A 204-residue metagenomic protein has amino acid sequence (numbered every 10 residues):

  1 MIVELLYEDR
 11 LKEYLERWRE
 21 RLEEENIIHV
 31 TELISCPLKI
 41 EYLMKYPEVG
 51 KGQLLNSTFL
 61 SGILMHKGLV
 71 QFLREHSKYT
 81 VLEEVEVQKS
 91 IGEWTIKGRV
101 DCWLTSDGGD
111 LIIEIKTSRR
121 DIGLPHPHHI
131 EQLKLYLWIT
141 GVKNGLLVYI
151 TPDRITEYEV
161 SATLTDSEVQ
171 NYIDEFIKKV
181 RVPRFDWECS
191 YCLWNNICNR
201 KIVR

Functional and structural regions predicted by a protein language model:
M1-I112, R119: Metal-dependent nuclease catalytic cores that hydrolyze phosphodiester bonds in DNA/RNA, characterized by
W18-N26, V169-W187: Short, intrinsically disordered, charge-biased short linear motifs at domain edges
E20, E24, E48, V142-N144 (+2 more regions): A generic structural signal for solvent-exposed, polar alpha-helical segments
I28-Y42, K179-R204: Cysteine-cluster motifs in flexible loop/terminal segments that predominantly coordinate metals
K51-L55, L147-P152, R204: Short alpha-helical "patches" and their helix-cap loops
F72-H76, P152-I155, F185-L193: Noncatalytic linker/hinge segments flanking ATPase motor cores
V87-K178, L193-N196: Nucleic-acid nuclease catalytic cores
